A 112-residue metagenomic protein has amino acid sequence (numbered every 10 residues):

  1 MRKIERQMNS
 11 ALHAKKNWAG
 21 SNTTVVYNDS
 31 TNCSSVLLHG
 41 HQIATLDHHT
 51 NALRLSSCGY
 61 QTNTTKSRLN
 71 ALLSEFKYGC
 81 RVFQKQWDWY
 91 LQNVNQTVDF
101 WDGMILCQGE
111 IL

Functional and structural regions predicted by a protein language model:
M1-L112: Terminal leader/tail segments of proteins
